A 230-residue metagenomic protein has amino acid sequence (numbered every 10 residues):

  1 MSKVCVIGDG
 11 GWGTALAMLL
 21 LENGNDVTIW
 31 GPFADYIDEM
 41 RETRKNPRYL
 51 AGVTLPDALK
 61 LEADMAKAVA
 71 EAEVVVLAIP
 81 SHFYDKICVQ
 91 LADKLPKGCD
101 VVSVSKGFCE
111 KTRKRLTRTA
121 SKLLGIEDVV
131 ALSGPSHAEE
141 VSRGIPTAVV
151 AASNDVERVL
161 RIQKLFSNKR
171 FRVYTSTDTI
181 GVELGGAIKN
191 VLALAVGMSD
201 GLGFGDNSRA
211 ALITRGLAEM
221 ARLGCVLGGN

Functional and structural regions predicted by a protein language model:
M1-V53, K60-A63, Q90: NAD(P)+-binding Rossmann beta1-loop-alpha1 motif at the extreme N-terminus of oxidoreductases
V4, V27, E127-V129, V173: Hydrophobic anchor at the start of a short beta-strand that flanks the dinucleotide cofactor-binding loop
D9, P32, D64, I79 (+7 more regions): Fold-independent oxyanion-binding glycine-rich loops and adjacent beta-strand/coil segments at enzyme active sites
G10, T14, W30, A34 (+10 more regions): Electropositive phosphate-/nucleotide-binding environments in soluble metabolic enzymes
L55, L61-A70, V74-P146, I162: Rossmann-like NAD(P)(H) cofactor-binding subdomain of soluble oxidoreductases
F83, K94, T119, L123-E127 (+1 more regions): Internal alpha-helical scaffold of NAD(P)-dependent oxidoreductase catalytic cores
